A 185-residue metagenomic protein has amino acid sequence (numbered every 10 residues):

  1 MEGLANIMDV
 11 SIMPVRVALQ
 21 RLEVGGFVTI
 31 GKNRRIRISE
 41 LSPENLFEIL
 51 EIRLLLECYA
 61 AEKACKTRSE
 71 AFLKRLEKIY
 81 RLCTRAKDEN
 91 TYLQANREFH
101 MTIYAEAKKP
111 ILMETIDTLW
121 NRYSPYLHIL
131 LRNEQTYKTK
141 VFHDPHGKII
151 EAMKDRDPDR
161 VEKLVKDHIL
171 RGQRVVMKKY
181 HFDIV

Functional and structural regions predicted by a protein language model:
M1-K66, H181-V185: Short linear motifs at protein or domain termini
P43, L54, E70, K74-E77 (+1 more regions): Amphipathic alpha-helical repeat elements characteristic of tetratricopeptide repeat
I52-C65, E98-T136, G172-V175: Hydrophobic, amphipathic alpha-helical faces that serve as interaction scaffolds
Y59-L82: Amphipathic alpha-helical dimerization/coiled-coil segments that flank or bridge DNA-binding/regulatory modules
L73-E77, L93, M113, E162: Conserved positions within tetratricopeptide repeat
K78, T84, I129-V185: C-terminal all-alpha effector/ligand-binding and dimerization domain of prokaryotic HTH-type transcriptional repressors
